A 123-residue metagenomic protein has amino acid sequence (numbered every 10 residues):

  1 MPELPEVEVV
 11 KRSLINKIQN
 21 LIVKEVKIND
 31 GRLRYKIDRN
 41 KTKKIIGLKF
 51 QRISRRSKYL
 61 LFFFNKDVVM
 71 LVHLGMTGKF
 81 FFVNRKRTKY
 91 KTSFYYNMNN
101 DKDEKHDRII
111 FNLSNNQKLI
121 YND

Functional and structural regions predicted by a protein language model:
M1-D123: Structured catalytic/nucleic-acid-binding cores of DNA maintenance enzymes
